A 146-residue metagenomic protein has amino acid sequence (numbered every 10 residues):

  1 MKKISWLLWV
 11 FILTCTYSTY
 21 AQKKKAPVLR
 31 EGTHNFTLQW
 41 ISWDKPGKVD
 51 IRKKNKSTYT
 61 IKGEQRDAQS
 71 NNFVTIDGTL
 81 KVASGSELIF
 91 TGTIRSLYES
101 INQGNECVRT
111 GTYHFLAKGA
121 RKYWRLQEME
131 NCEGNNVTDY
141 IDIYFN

Functional and structural regions predicted by a protein language model:
I4-T14: Sec-dependent N-terminal signal peptides
Y17-A21: Sec/Tat signal peptide C-region and signal peptidase I cleavage site
Q22-D50, I61-E64, W124-E130, N136 (+1 more regions): Tryptophan-anchored aromatic micro-motifs
K45-K48, N71-D77, V108-T112, N136-T138: Short, surface-exposed coil-to-beta transition loops
D50-V82: N-terminal glycine/threonine-rich, aromatic-flanked beta-hairpin/loop signature
K53-K56, K81-I89, F115-R121: A short, structured loop/turn motif at beta-sheet edges
Q65-A68, T93-S100, E128-N135: Short, solvent-exposed aromatic-acidic interface loops
F90-G119: An anionic, turn-rich surface loop/hairpin at beta-sheet edges that serves as a generic interaction/coordination patch
